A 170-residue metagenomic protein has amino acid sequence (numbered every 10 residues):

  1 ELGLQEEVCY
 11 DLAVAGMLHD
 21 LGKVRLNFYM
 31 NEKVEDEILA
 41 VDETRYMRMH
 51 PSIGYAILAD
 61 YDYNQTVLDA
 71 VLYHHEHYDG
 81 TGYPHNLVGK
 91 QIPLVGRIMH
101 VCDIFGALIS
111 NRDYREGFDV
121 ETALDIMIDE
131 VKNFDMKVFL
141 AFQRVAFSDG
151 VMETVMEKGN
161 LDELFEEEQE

Functional and structural regions predicted by a protein language model:
E1-E170: Histidine- and acidic-residue-rich, metal-dependent catalytic cores
